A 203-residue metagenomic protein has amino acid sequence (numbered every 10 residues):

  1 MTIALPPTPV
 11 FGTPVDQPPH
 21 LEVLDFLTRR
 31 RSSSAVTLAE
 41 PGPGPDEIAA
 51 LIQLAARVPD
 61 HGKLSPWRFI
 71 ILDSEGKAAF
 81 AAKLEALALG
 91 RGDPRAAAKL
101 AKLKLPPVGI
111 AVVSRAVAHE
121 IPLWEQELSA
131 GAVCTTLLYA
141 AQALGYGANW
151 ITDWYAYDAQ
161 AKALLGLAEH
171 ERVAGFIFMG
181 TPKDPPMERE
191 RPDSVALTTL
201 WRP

Functional and structural regions predicted by a protein language model:
M1-L105, P203: N-terminal amphipathic, basic helical "cap/leader" segment at the start of enzyme domains
F26, K102, G109-A111, F176-F178 (+1 more regions): Conserved hydrophobic/aromatic beta-strand scaffold that supports enzyme active sites
A55, I110, A116-L164: Small-aliphatic-rich amphipathic alpha-helix that forms the alpha element of a beta-alpha
S74-A79, E85-A86, A116-A118, A159 (+1 more regions): Short, charged/polar surface micro-motifs in flexible loops or helix N-caps
L100-K102, L165-E190: A glycine-rich helix N-cap at a beta->alpha junction
V108, L144, V173-G175: Generic beta-strand structural signal
M187-P203: Phosphate/diphosphate-binding glycine-rich loops and adjacent basic-rich segments that engage nucleotide
